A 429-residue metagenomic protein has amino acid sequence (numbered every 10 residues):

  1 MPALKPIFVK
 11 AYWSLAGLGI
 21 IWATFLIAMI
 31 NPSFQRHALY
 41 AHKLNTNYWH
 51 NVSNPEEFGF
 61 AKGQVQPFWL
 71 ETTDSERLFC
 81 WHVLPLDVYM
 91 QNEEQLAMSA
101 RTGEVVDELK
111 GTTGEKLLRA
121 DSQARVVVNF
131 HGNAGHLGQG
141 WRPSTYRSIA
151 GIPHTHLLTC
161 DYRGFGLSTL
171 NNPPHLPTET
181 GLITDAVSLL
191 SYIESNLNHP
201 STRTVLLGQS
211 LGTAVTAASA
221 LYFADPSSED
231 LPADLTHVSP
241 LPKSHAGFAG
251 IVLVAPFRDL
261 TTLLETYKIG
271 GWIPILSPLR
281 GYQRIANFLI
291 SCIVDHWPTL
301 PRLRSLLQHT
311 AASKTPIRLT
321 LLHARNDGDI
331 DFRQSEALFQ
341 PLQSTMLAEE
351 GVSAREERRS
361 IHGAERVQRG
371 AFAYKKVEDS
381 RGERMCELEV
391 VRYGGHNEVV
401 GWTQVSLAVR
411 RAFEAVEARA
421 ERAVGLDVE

Functional and structural regions predicted by a protein language model:
M1-G63, A348-E350: N-terminal membrane-anchoring alpha-helices
T73-L190: Membrane-embedded segments
P173-T180, S191-L207, G247: Gly/Ser-rich "nucleophile elbow"/oxyanion-hole loop immediately N-terminal to the catalytic nucleophile in hydrolases
G208-G212, T216: Gly/Ala-rich beta-loop-alpha elbow adjacent to hydrolase catalytic centers
A218-S305: Hydrolase active-site cap/lid region
S313-T315, T320-H323, D327: Short beta-strand/loop motif that positions the catalytic acidic residue of the alpha/beta-hydrolase fold
G328-E429: C-terminal catalytic histidine-bearing segment of alpha/beta-hydrolase fold enzymes
